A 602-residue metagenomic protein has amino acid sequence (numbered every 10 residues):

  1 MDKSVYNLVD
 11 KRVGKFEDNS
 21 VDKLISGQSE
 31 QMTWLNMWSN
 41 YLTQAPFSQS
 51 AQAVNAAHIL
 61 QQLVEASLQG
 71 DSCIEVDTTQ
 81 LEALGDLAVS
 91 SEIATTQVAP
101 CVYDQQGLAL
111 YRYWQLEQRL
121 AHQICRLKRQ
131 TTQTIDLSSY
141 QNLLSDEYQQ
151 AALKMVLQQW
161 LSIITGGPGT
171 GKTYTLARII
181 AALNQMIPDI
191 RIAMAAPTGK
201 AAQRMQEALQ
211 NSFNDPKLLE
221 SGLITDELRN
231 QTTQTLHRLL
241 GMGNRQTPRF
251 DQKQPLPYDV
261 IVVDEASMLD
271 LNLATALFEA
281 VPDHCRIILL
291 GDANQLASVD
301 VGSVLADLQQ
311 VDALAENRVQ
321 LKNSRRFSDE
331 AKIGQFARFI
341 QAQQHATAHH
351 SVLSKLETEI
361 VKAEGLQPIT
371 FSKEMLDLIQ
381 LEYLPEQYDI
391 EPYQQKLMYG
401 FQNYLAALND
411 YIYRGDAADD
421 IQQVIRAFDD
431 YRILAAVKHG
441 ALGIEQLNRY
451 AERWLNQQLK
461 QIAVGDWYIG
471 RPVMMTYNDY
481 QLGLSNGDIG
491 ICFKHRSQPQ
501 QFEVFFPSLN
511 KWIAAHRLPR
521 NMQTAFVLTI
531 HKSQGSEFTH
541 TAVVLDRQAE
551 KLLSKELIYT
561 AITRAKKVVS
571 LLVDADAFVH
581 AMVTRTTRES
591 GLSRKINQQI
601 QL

Functional and structural regions predicted by a protein language model:
D2-Y6, D10, G14, D18 (+1 more regions): Short, compositionally biased terminal leader/tail segments enriched in small/polar residues
V21-Q80: Intrinsically disordered, low-complexity N-terminal extensions of AAA+/P-loop NTPases that precede the structured
Q80-I135: Interdomain "pre-motor" coupling segment immediately N-terminal to P-loop NTPase/helicase cores
T132-Q149: N-terminal pre-Walker A segment at the start of P-loop NTPase domains
A151-L153, L157-S372: ASCE P-loop NTPase helicase motor core
D270, R449-Y559, V568, H580: Conserved nucleotide-binding/hydrolysis modules and their immediate coupling elements across P-loop/ASCE NTPase motors
N294, S298-V473, D479-Q481: Conserved helicase motor core of P-loop NTPases
H540, R547-L602: Helicase C-terminal subdomain and adjacent C-terminal extension
